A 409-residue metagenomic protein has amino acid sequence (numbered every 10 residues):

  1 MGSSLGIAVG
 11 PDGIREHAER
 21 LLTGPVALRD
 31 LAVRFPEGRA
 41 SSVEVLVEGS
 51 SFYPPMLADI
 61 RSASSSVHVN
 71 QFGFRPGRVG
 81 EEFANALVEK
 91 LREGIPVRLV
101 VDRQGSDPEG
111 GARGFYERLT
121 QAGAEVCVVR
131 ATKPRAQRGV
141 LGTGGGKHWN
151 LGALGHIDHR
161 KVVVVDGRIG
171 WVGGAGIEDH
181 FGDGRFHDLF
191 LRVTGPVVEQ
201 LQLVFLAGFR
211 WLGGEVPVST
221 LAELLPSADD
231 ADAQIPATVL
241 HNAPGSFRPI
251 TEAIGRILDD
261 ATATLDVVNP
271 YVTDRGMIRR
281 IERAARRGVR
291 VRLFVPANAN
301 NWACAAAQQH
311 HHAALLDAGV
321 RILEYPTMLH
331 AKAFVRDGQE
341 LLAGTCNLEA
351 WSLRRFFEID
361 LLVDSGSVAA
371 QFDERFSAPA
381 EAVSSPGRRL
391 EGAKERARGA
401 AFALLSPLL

Functional and structural regions predicted by a protein language model:
M1-L409: Charged, low-complexity intrinsically disordered terminal segments
